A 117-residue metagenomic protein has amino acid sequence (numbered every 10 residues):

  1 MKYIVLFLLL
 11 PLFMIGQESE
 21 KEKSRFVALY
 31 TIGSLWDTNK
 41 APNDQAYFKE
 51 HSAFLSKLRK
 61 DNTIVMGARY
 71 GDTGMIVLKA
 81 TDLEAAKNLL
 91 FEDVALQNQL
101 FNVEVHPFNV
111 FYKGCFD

Functional and structural regions predicted by a protein language model:
M1-K21: Bacterial Sec-dependent N-terminal signal peptides
Q17-D117: Conserved, structured core segments of small domains
